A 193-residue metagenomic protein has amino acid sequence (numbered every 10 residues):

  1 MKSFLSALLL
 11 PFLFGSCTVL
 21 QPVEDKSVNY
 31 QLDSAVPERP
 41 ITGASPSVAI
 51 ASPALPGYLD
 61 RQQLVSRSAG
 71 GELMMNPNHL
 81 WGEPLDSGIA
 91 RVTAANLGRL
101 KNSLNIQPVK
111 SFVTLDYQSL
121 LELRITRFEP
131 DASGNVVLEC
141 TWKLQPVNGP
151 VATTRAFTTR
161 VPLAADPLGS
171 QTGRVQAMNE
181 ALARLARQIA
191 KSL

Functional and structural regions predicted by a protein language model:
M1-C17: Sec-dependent bacterial lipoprotein signal peptides
C17-L85: A structural "domain/chain start" motif
V19-E38, L100-N148, A164: Surface-exposed short loop/turn segments
A44-P46, D60-Q62, A69, N102 (+3 more regions): Envelope-exposed proteins and targeting segments
P56, V92-S103, Q188-S192: Structured segments of extracytoplasmic/periplasmic soluble domains in secreted or envelope-associated proteins
E72-L80, N148-R187: Short secondary-structure boundary motifs at beta->alpha junctions and helix caps
D86, A90-A94, N179-L182, A186 (+1 more regions): Extracytoplasmic/secreted envelope proteins and their assembly/folding machinery, especially bacterial periplasmic
